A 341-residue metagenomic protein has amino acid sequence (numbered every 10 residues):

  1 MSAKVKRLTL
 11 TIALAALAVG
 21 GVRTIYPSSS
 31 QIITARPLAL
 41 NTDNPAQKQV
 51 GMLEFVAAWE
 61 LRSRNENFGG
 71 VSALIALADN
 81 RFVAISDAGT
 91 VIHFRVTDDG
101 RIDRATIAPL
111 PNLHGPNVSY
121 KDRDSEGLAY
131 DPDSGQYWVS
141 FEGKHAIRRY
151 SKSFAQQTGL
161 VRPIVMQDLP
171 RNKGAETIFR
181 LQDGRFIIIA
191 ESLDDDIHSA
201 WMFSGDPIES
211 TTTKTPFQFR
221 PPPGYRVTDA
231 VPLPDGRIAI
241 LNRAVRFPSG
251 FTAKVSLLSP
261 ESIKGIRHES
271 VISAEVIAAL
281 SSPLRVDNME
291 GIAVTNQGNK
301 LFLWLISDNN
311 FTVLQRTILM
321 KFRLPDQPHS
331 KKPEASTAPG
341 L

Functional and structural regions predicted by a protein language model:
S2-L341: Sequence/structural signature of beta-propeller domains
